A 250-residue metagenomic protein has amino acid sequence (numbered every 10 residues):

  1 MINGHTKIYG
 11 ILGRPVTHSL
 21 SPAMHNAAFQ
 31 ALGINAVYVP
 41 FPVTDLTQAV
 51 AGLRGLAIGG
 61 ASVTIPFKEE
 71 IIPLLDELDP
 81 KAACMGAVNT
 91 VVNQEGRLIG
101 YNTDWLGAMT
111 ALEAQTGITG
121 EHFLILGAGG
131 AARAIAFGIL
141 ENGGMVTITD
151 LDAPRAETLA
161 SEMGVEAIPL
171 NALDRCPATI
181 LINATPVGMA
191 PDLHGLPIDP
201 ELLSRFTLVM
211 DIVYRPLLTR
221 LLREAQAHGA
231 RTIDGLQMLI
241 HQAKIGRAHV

Functional and structural regions predicted by a protein language model:
I2-T116, L218: Phosphate/diphosphate ligand-binding glycine-rich loop within oxidoreductases
R14, G127-G129: Glycine-rich Rossmann-fold phosphate-binding loop(s) that bind the pyrophosphate of adenine dinucleotide cofactors
A132-R133, L218: N-terminal Rossmann-fold NAD(P) dinucleotide-binding loop
A136, L140-E141, Q226: Gly/Ala-rich phosphate-binding loop of Rossmann-like dinucleotide-binding domains, activating on the conserved
N142-M163: NAD(P)-binding Rossmann-fold cofactor-contacting core
E162-T232: Rossmann-like adenosine-cofactor binding region
A248-V250: Conserved small/polar residues in nucleotide/adenosyl-binding loops
